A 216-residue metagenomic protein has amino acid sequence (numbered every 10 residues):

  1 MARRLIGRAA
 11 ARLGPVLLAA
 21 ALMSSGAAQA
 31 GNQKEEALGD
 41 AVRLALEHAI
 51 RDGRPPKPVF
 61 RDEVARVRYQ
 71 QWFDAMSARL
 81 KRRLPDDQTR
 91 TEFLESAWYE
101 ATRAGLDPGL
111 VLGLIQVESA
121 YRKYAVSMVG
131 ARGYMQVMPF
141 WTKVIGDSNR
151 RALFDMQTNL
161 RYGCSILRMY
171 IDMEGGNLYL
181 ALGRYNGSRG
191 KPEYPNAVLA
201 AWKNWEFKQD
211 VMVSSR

Functional and structural regions predicted by a protein language model:
A2-P15: Bacterial N-terminal signal peptides that target proteins for export
A10, I50-R51: Residue-level detector of alpha-helical hydrophobic segments embedded in or interacting with membranes
G14-S24: Bacterial N-terminal signal peptides
G26-A30: Sec/Tat signal peptide C-region and signal peptidase I cleavage site
N32-A49: Short N-terminal segments immediately surrounding and downstream of signal-peptide cleavage
D52-R216: Catalytic glycan-binding domains that act on GlcNAc-containing polysaccharides
